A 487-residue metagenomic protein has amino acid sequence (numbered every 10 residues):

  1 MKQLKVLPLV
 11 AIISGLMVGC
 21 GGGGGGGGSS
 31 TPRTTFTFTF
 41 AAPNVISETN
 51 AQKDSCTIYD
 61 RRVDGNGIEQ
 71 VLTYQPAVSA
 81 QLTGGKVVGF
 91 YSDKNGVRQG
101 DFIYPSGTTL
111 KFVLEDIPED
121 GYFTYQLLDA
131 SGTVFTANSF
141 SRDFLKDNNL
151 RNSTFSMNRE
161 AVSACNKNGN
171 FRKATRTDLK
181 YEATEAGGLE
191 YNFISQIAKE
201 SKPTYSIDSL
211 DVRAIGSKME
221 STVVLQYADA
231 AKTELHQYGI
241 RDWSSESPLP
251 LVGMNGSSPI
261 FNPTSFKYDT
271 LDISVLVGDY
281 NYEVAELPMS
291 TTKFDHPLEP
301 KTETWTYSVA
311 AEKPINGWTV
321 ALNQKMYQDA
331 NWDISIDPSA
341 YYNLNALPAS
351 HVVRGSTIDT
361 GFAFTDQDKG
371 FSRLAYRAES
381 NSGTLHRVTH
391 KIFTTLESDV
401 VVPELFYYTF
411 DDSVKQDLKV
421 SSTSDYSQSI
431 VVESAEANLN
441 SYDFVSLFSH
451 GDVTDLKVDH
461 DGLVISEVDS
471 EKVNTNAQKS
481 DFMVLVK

Functional and structural regions predicted by a protein language model:
M1-P8: Bacterial N-terminal signal peptides that target proteins for export
L16-G19: C-terminal motif of bacterial Sec signal peptides marking the signal peptidase cleavage site
G21-G25: Bacterial signal peptide processing site
G28-S350, K472-V486: Preference for solvent-exposed, low-hydrophobicity sequence contexts
L82-K86, Y268-V277, A363-V388, D411-S421 (+1 more regions): Solvent-exposed loop/turn segments flanking beta-strands in beta-repeat/beta-sandwich domains
G107-T109, M289, T357, T394-V401: Short, solvent-exposed loop/turn segments in extracellular or other extracytoplasmic domains
G355-D368, V400-Y407: Conserved aromatic anchor
S398-N474: C-terminal structured domain segments
